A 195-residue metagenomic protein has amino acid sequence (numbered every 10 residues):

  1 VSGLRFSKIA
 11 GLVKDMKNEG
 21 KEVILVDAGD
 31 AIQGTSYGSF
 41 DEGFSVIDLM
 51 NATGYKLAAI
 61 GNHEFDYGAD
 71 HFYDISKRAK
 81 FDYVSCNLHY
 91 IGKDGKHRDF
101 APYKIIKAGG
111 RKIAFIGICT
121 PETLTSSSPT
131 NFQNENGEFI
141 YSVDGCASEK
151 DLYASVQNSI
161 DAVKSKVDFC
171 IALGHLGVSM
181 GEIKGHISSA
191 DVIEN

Functional and structural regions predicted by a protein language model:
V1-N195: Acidic, metal/ion-coordinating pockets
